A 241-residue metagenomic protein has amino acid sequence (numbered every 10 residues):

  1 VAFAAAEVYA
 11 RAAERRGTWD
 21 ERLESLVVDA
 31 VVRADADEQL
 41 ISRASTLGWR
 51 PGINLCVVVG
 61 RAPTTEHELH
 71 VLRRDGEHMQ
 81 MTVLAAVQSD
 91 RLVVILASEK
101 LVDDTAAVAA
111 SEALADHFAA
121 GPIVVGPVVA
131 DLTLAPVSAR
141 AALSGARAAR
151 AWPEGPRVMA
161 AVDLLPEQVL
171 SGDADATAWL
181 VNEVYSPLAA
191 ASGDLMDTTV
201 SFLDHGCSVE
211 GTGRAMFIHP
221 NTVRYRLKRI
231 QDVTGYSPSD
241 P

Functional and structural regions predicted by a protein language model:
V1-E183, P187: Hydrophobic, helix-rich cores of sensory/ligand-binding and other regulatory modules that couple small-molecule
V1-L26, Q80, S192-G193, D197-P241: Alpha-helical/coil-rich non-catalytic "connector" segments in signaling and regulatory proteins
